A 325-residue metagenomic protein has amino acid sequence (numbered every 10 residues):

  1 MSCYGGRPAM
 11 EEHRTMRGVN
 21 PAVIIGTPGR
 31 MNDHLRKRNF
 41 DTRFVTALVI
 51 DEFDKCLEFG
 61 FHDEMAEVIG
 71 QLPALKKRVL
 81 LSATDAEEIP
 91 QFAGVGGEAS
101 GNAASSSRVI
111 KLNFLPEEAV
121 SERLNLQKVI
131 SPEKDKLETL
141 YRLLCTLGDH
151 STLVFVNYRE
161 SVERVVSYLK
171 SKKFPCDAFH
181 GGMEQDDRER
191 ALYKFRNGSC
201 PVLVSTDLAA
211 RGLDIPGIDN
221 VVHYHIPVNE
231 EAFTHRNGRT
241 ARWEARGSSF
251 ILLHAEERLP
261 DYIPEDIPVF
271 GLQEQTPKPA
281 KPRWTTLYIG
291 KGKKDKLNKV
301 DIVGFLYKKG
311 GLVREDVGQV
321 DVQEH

Functional and structural regions predicted by a protein language model:
M1-R36, F44-A47, S167-S171, P175-F179: Conserved nucleic-acid-binding Ia/Ib motif block in the N-terminal RecA-like helicase ATPase lobe
E11-T15, E163-S167, P175-T206: Conserved helicase ATPase core of P-loop NTP-dependent helicases/translocases
V19-L35, L192-R211: Conserved two-lobed SF2 helicase motor
F40-A119, I263-P264: Post-DEXD/H (motif II) to motif III coupling segment of the RecA-like Helicase ATP-binding lobe
E122-Y168, G311: Conserved interdomain hinge at the start of the Helicase C-terminal
R211-I226, S248-I251: A short beta-strand element within the Helicase C-terminal
N229-A232, N237-V269: Conserved segment of the helicase C-terminal RecA-like domain
L272-H325: Non-catalytic terminal extensions of ATP-dependent helicases
